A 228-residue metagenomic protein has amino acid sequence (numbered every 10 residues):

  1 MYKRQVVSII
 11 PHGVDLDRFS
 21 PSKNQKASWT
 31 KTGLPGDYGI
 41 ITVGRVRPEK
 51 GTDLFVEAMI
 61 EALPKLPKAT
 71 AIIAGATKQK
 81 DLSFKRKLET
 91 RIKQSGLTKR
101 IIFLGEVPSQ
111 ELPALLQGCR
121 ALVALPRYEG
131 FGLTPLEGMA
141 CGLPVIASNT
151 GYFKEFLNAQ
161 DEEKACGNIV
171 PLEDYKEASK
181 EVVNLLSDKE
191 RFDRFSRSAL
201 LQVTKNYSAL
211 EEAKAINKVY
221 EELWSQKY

Functional and structural regions predicted by a protein language model:
G13: Carbohydrate-associated surface elements
A27, T70-T98, E111, R191: Short, structured helix-loop element that forms part of the nucleotide-activated donor/catalytic region
L34-K50, V56-I60, I72: Conserved donor-binding/catalytic core segment of Leloir-type glycosyltransferases
E106, A114-C119: Short alpha-helical donor nucleotide-sugar binding micro-motif in glycosyltransferases
R127: Aromatic "clamp/platform" in nucleotide-sugar-dependent glycosyltransferases that forms part of the donor/acceptor
P144-A147, K154: Short hydrophobic beta-strand element within catalytic cores of glycosyltransferases and related nucleotide-activated
N158-A159, E163-Y175, N184-K189: Conserved acidic donor-binding segment of nucleotide-sugar-dependent glycosyltransferases
N184, R191-N206, E212-K218: A short, well-ordered alpha-helix in the C-terminal region of glycosyltransferases
